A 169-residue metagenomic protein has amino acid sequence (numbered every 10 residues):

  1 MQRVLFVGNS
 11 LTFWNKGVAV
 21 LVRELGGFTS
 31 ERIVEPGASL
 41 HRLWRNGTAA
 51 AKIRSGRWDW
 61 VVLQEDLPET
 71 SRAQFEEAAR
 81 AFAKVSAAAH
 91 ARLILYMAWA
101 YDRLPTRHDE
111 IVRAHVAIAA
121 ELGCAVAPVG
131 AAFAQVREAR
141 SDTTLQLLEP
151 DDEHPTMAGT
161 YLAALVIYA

Functional and structural regions predicted by a protein language model:
M1-Q2, Q146: Intrinsically disordered low-complexity regions specifically enriched for long asparagine
Q2-V7, L11-A81: Conserved SGNH/GDSL esterase-like catalytic core that processes O-acyl groups on lipids and polysaccharides
A50-Y161, L165-Y168: Alpha-helical cap/lid subdomain in secreted, periplasmic, or secretory-pathway luminal O-acyl-processing enzymes
